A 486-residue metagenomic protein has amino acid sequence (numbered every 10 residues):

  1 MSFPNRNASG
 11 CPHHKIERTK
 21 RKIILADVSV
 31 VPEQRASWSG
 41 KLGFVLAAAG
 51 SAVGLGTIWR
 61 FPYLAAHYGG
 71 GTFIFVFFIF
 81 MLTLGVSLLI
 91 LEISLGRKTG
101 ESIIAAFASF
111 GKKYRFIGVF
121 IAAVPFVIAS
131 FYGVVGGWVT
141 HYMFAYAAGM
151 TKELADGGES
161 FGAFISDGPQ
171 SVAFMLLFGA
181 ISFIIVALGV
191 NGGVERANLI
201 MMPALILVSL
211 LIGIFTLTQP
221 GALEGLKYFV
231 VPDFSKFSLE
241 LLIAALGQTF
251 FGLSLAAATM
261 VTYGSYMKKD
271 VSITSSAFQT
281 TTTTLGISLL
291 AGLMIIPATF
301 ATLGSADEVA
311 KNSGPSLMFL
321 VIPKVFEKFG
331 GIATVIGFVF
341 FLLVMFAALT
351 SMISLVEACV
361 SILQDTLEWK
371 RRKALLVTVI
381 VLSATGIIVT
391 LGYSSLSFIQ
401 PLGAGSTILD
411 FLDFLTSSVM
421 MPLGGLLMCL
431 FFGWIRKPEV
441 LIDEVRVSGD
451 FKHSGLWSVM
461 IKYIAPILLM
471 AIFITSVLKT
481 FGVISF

Functional and structural regions predicted by a protein language model:
R18-W59, L88-I93, R97-S109, R115-F116 (+2 more regions): Membrane-interface "cap" regions at the ends of multi-pass membrane proteins
A26-W38, E195, L199-L349, K373-A374: Membrane-embedded translocation segments of transport machinery
P32-R35, Y63-Y68, E101-F120, G133-N191 (+5 more regions): Inter-helical loop and helix-membrane interface segments of multi-pass membrane transporters/permeases
S37-A48, F73-V76, K113-F126, F174-F178 (+7 more regions): Select transmembrane alpha-helical segments in multipass membrane proteins
G40-F80, T259, G264, S275-F278 (+2 more regions): Transmembrane helix-boundary motif of multi-pass solute transporters/channels
L42-V45, S51, V172-A173, T283-L289 (+4 more regions): Loop-to-transmembrane helix boundary motifs in multi-pass membrane proteins
A65-L91, I117, Q170, M420-G424: Extracellular loop-to-transmembrane helix junctions
F120, L367-V379, D413-L469: C-terminal membrane-solvent junction of multi-pass transporters and transport-like membrane proteins
